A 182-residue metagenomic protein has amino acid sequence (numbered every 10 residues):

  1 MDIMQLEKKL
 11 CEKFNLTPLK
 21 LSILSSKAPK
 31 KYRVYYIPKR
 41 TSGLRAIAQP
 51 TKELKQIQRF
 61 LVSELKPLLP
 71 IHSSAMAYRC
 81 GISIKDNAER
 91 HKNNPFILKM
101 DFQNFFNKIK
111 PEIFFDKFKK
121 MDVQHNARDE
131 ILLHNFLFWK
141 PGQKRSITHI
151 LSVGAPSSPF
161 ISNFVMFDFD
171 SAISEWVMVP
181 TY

Functional and structural regions predicted by a protein language model:
M1-Y36, R40: Non-catalytic, polymerase-adjacent accessory regions of viral genome-replication enzymes
I3-E7, T17-P18, L54, Q58 (+3 more regions): Alpha-helix initiation and N-capping motif
K9, Q56, F60-E64, I113 (+1 more regions): Long, highly charged amphipathic alpha-helices
L10-K13, T17-P18, E64, L69-H72 (+2 more regions): N-terminal low-complexity, intrinsically disordered segments
K20-S22, A48-Q49, P70-M76: Short N-terminal amphipathic alpha-helices
L24, R90-Y182: Conserved polymerase palm-domain catalytic core
Y35-Q58, M76-C80, L137-N163: Short, conserved non-catalytic motifs in the polymerase core
L54-N104: Active-site-proximal segment of RNA-dependent polymerases
